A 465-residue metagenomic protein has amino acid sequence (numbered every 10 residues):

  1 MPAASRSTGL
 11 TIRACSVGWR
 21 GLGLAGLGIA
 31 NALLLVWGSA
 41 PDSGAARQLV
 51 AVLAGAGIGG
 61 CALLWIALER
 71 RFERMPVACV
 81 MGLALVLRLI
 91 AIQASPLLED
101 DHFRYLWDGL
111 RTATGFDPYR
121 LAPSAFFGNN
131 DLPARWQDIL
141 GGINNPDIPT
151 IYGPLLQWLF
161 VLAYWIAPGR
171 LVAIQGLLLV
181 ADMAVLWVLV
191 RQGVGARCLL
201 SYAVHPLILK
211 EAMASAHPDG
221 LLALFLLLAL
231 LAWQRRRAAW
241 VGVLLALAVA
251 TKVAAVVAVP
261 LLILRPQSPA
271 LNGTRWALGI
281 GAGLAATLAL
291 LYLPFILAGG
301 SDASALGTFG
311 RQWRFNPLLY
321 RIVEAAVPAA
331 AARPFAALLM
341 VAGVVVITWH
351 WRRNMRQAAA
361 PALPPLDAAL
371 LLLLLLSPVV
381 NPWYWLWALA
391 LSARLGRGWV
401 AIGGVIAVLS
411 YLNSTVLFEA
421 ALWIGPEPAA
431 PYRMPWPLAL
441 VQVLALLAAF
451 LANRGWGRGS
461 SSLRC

Functional and structural regions predicted by a protein language model:
M1-I90, A362-L363, R454-G455, L463: Start-transfer (signal-anchor) and selected internal transmembrane alpha helices of multi-pass inner/ER membrane
G59-E69, L162, R170-A196, A223 (+1 more regions): Transmembrane-helix motifs of polytopic, lipid-linked glycan transferases
F72-G176: Intramembrane catalytic core of multi-pass membrane enzymes that act on lipidic substrates
R74-C79, L189-L207, A360: Transmembrane-helix signature of polytopic, membrane-embedded enzymes that assemble or transfer cell-envelope glycans
V80-L87, L271-P294, V405-I406: Hydrophobic alpha-helical membrane-interfacial segments at the cytosolic entry of transmembrane helices
A184-V188, L222-R237, T348, L370: Specific aromatic-rich, kink-prone transmembrane helix
A289-Y292, A305-V379, C465: Aromatic/glycine/proline-enriched transmembrane-helix motif characteristic of membrane-embedded glycan-assembly enzymes
W313, G398-C465: Aromatic-enriched
